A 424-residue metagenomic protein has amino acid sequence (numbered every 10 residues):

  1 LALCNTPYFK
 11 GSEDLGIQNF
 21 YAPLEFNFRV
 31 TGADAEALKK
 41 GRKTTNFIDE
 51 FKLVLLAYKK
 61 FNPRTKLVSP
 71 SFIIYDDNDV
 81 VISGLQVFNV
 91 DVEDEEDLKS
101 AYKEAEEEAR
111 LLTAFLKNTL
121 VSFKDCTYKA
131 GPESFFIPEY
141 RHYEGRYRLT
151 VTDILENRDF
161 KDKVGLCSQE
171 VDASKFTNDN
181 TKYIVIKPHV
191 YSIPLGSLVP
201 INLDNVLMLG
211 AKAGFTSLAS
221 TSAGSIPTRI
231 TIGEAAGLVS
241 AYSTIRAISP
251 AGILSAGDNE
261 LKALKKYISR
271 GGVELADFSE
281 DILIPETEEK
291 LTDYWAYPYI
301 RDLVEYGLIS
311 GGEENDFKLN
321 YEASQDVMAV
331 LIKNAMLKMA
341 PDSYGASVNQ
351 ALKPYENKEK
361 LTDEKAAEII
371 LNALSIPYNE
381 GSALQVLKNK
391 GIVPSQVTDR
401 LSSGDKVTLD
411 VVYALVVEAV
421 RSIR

Functional and structural regions predicted by a protein language model:
L1: Mobile, glycine-rich extracellular loop/lid and propeptide segments that shape or gate substrate/ligand access
C4-A263, Y267, V273-E274: Flavin (FAD/FMN)-binding glycine-rich loop and adjacent Rossmann-like elements that form
C4-Y8, L116-L120, S240, T244 (+7 more regions): Sec/Tat-exported extracytoplasmic proteins
F20, S100, E104, T221-T228 (+6 more regions): Extracytoplasmic/periplasmic, Sec-exported soluble proteins
A37, I376-E380, P394-S395: Substrate-binding/catalytic groove segments of enzymes that remodel or degrade extracellular structural polymers
A256-G272, A351-T362, L387-Q396: Short, mixed-charge aromatic SLiMs
L261-E288, T292-P298, D302-L308: Catalytic cores of secreted or luminal carbohydrate-active enzymes
P285-E286, Y294-Y306, E313-S375, A383-V386 (+1 more regions): Short, solvent-exposed alpha-helical surface patches in non-cytosolic proteins
